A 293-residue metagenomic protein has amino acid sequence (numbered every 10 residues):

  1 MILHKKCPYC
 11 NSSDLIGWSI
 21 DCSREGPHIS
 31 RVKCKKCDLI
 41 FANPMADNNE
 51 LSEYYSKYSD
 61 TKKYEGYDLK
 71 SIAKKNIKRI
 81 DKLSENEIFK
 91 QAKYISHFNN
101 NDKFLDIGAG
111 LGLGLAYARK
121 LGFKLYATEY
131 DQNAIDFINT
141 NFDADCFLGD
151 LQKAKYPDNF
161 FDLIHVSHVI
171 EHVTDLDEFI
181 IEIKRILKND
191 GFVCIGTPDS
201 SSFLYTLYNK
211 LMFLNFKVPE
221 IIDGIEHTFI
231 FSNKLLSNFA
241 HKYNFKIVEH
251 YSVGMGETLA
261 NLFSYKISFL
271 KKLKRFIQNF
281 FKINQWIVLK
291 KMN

Functional and structural regions predicted by a protein language model:
M1-N159, L163-S167, L176-I180, K234 (+5 more regions): Conserved N-terminal segment of class I S-adenosyl-L-methionine
N101, G122, D143-A144, D190 (+2 more regions): A generic structural signal for alpha->beta connector loops
T174-E182, F192-V288, M292: S-adenosyl-L-methionine-dependent methyltransferase catalytic module, highlighting the catalytic core
